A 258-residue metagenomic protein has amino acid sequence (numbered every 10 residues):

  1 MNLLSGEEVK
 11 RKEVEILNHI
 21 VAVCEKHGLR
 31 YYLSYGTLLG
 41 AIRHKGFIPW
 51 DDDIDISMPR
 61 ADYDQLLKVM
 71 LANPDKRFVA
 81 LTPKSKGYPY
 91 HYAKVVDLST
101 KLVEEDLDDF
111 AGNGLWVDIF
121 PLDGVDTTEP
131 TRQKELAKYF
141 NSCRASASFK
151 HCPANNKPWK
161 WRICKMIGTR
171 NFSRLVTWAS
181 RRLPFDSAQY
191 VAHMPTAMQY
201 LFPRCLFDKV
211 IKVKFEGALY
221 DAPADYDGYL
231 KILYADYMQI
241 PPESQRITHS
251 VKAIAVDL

Functional and structural regions predicted by a protein language model:
M1-E25, M70-T127, A147-A154, W161-L233 (+1 more regions): Conserved catalytic core of two-metal-ion nucleotidyltransferases
V21-I54, M58, Y63, C205 (+1 more regions): Active-site nucleotide-donor binding segment shared across nucleotidyl transfer reactions
F47-I48, D62, C143, A253-L258: Short amphipathic alpha-helical patches
D64-K68: Short, conserved charged micro-motifs
T128-K134: A short secondary-structure junction signal
K138-N141: N-terminal leader/propeptide and maturation segments of large enzyme subunits in energy/redox metabolism and hydrolases
